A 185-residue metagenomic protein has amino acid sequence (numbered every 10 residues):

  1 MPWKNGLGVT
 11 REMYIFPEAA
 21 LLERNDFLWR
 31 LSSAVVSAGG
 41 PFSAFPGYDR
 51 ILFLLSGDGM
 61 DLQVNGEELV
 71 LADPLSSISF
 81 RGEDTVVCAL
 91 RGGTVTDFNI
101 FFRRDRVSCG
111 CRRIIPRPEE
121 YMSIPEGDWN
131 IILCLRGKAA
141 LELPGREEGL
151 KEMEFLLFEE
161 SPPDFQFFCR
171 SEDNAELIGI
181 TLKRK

Functional and structural regions predicted by a protein language model:
M1-K185: Jelly-roll (double-stranded beta-helix
